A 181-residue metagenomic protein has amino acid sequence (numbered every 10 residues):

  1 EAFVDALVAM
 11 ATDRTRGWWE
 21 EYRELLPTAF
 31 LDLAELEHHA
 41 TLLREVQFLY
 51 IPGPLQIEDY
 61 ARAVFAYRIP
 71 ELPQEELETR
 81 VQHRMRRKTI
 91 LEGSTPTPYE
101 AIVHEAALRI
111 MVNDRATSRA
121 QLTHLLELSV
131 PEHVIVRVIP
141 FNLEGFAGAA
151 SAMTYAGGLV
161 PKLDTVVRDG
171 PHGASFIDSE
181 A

Functional and structural regions predicted by a protein language model:
A2-R109, V167, G173-E180: Interdomain hinge/linker segments and adjacent boundary elements that couple functional modules
D114-A181: C-terminal regulatory/effector modules of DNA-binding transcriptional regulators
